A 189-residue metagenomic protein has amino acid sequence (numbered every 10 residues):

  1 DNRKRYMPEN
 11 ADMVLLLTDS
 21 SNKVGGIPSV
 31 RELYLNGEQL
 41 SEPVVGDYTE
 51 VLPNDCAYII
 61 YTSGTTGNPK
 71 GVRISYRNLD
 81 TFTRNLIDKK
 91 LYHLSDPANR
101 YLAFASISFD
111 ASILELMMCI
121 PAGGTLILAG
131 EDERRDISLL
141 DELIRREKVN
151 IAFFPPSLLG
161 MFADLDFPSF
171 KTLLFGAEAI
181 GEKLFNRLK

Functional and structural regions predicted by a protein language model:
D1-P8, P43-K189: Motif- and composition-driven signal specific to adenylation
D1-Q39: Structural core segment of the AMP-binding/adenylate-forming
